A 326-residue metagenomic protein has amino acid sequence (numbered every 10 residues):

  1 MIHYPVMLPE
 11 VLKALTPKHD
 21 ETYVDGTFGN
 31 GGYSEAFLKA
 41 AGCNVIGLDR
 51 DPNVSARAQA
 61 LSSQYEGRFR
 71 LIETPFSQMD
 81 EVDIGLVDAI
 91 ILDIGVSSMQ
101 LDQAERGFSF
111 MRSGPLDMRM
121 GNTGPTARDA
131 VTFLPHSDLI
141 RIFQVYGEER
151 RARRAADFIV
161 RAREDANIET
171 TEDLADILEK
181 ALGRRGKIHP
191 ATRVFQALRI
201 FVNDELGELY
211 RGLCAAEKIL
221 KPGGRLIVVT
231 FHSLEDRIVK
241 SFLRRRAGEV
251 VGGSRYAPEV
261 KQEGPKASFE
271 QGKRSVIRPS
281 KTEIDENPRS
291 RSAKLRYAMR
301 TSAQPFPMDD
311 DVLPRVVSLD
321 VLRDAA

Functional and structural regions predicted by a protein language model:
M1-A326: S-adenosyl-L-methionine-dependent methyltransferase catalytic core, i.e., the SAM/SAH-binding region
